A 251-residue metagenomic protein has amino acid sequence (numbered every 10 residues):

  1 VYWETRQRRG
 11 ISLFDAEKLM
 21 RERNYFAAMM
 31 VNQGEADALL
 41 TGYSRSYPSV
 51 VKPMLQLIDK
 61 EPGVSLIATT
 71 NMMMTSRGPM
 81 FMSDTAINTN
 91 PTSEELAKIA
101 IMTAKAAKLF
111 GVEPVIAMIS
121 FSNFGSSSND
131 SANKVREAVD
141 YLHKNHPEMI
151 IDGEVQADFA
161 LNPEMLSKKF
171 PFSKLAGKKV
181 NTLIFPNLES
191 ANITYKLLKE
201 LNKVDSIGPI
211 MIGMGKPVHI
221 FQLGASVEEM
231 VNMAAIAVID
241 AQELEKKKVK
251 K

Functional and structural regions predicted by a protein language model:
V1-K251: Anion-binding alpha/beta catalytic cores of soluble intermediary-metabolism enzymes, centered on
